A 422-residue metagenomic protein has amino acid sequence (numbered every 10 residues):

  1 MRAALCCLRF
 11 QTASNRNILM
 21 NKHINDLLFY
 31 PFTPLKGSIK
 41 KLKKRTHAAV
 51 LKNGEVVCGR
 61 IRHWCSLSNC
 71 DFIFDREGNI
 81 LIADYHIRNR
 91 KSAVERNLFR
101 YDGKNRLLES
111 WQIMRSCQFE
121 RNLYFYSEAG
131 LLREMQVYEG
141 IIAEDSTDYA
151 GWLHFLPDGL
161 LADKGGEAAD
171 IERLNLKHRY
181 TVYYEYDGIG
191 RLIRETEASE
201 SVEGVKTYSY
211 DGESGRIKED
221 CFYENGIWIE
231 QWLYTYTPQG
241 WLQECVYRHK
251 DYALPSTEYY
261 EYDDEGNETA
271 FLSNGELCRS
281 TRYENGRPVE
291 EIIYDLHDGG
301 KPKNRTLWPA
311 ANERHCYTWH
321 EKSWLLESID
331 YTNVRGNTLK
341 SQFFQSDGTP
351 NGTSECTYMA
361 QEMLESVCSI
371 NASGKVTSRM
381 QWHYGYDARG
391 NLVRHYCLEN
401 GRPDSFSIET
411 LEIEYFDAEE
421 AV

Functional and structural regions predicted by a protein language model:
C6-C7: Cysteine-centered motifs
N15-N17: Intrinsic-disorder-associated, low-complexity terminal segments enriched in Asp/Asn/His/Tyr and depleted of Lys/Arg
L19-V422: Buried hydrophobic residues that stabilize the cores of well-folded domains
